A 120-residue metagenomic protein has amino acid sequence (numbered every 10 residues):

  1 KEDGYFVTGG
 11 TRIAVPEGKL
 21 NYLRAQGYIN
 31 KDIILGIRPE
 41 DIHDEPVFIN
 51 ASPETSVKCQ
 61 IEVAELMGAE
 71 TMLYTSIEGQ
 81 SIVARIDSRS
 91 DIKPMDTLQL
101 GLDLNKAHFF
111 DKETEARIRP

Functional and structural regions predicted by a protein language model:
D3-Y5, G68-Y74: Short aromatic-glycine-enriched beta-strand elements
D3-Y5, G9-E62, S81, S90-P120: Glycine/charge-rich catalytic "coupling/switch" loops of P-loop NTPases
E65: C-terminal helical cap and adjacent loop that interface with cofactors, partners, or active-site loops
A84-R85: Canonical phosphoinositide-binding patch of PH/PH-like domains
